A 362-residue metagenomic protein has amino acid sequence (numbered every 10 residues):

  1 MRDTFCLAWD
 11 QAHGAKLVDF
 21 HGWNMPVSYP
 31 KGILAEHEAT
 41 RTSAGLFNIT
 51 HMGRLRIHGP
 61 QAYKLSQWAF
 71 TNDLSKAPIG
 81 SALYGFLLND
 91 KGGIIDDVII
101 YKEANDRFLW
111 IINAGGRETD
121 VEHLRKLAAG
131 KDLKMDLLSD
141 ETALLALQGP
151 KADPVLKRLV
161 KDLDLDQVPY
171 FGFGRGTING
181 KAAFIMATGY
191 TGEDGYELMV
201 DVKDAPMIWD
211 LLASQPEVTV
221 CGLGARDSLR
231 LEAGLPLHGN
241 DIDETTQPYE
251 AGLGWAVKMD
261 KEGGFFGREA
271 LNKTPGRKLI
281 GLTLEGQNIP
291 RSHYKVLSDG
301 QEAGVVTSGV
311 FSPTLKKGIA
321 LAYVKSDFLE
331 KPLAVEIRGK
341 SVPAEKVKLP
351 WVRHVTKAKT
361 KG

Functional and structural regions predicted by a protein language model:
M1-G85, G93, L223-G224: Acidic, proline/glycine-enriched N-terminal capping motif
M1-H21, M25-Y29, E103-G362: Conserved, structured C-terminal
E36-T40, K91-I94, V98, G130 (+1 more regions): Membrane-targeting and insertion segments and their boundary/processing signals
N48, D97, E197: Acidic active-site catalytic centers that drive phospho-/nucleotidyl reactions and related ester hydrolyses
P60-I94, A152-K181: Internal amphipathic helical hairpin motif
D73-D106, I111-D120, K126-L127: Well-ordered mid-protein domain cores that form the structural environment of catalytic cofactors
